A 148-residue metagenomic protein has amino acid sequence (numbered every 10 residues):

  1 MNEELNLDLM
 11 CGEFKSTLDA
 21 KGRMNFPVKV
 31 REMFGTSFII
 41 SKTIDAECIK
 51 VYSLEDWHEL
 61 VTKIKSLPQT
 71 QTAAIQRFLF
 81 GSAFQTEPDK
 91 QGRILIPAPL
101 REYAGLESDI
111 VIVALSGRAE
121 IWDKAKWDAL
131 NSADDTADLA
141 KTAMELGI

Functional and structural regions predicted by a protein language model:
M1-S16, A20-K21, K29-T86, K90-Q91 (+1 more regions): Flexible "stalk/tail and boundary" regions
